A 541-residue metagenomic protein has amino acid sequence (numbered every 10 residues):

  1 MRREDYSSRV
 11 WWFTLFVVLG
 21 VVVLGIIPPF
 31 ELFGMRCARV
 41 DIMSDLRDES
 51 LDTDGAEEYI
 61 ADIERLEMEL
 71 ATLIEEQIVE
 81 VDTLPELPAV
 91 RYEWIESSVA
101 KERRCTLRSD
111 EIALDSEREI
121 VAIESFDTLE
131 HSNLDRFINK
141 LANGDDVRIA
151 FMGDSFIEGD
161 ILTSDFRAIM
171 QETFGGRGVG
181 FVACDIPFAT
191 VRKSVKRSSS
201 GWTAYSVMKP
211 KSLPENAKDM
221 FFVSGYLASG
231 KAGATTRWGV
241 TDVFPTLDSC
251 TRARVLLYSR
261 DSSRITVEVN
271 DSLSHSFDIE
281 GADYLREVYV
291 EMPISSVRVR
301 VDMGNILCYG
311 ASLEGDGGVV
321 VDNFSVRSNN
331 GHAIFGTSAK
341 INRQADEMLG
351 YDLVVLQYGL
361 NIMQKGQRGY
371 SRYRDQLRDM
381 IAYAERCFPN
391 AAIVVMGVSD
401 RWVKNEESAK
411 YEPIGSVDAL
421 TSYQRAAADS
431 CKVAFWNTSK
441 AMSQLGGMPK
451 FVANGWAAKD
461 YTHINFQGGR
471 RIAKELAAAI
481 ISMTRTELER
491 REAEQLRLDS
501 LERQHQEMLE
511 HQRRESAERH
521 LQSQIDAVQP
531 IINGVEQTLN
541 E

Functional and structural regions predicted by a protein language model:
W11-P29: Hydrophobic membrane-insertion alpha-helices, especially the h-region of bacterial N-terminal signal peptides
F30-C105: Juxtamembrane proline-rich low-complexity "stalk" or linker regions positioned immediately after a signal peptide
F30-F33, A339, D400-S516, H520: Catalytic His-Asp segment of secreted/periplasmic serine-dependent ester chemistry enzymes
F126-L141, I334-E347, D375-Y383: Alpha-helical scaffolding within the catalytic cores of extracellular/periplasmic polymer-degrading hydrolases
R148, E158-D261, V267-E268, D278-D375 (+1 more regions): Conserved SGNH/GDSL esterase-like catalytic core that processes O-acyl groups on lipids and polysaccharides
L353-G359, R374-E385, A392-G397, S422: Conserved, well-ordered alpha-helix/loop/beta-strand core segments that scaffold catalytic motifs
H520-E541: Long, low-complexity, intrinsically disordered segments
